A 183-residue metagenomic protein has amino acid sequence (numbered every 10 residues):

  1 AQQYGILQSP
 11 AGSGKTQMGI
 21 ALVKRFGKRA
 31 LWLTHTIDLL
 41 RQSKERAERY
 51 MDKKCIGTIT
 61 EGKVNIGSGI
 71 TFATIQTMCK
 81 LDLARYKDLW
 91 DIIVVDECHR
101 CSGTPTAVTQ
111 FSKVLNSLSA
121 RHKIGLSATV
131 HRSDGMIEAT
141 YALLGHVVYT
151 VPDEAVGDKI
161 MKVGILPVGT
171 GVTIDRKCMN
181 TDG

Functional and structural regions predicted by a protein language model:
Q2-V23: Walker A/P-loop
G5-L7, W32, T71-A73, I93: Hydrophobic positions in the central parallel beta-sheet of the AAA+
M18, L22-F26, S43, V114: Hydrophobic residues on the short alpha-helix immediately C-terminal to a glycine-rich phosphate/catalytic loop
K24, A30-G62: Conserved helix-turn-beta segment of the N-terminal RecA-like "Helicase ATP-binding" lobe in SF1/SF2 helicases
T36, A73-T77, E97, L126-V130: A short beta-strand-to-loop transition that corresponds to the Sensor-1 phosphate-sensing loop of AAA+ P-loop ATPases
T60-I92, G103-T104, V108-S112: Conserved helix/coil segment N-terminal to the catalytic DExD/H
D91, H99-G171: Post-DEXD/H (motif II) to motif III coupling segment of the RecA-like Helicase ATP-binding lobe
D182-G183: Conserved helicase/translocase motor-coupling segment
